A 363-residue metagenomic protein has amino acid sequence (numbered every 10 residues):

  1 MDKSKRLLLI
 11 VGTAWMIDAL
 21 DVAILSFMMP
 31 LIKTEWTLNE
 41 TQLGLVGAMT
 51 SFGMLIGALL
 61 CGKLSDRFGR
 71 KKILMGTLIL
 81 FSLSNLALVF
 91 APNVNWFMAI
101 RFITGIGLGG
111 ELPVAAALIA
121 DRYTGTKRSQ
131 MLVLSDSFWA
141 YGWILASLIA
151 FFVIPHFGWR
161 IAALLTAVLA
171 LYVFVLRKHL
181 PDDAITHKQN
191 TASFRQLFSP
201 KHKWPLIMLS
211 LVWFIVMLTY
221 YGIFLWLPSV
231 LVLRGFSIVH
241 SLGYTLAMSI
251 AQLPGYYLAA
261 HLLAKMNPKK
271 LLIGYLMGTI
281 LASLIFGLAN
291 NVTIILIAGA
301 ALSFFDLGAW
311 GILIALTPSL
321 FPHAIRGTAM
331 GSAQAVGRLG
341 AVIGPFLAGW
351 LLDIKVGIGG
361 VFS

Functional and structural regions predicted by a protein language model:
L25-S26, H202-Y257: Extracytoplasmic gate region of multi-pass secondary transporters
I32-K33, L64-S65, I149-P155, L231-V232 (+2 more regions): Interfacial helix-cap and linker-helix signal at transmembrane-aqueous boundaries of multi-pass secondary transporters
T37, G69, F90-W96, T124 (+1 more regions): Helix-breaking motifs and short loop linkers at transmembrane-helix boundaries and internal kinks in secondary membrane
I56-V94: Conserved MFS/SLC helix-loop-helix module at the cytosolic interface between two early adjacent transmembrane helices
A58-G69, G255-N267, L352: Helix-to-loop junctions at the C-terminal end of transmembrane segments in multipass secondary transporters
L80, S84, N95-I103, T293-A301: Paired small-residue
I100-S137: Cytoplasmic helix-loop-helix junction between adjacent transmembrane helices in 12-TM secondary transporters
G125-R128, L134-K178: Helix-loop-helix hairpin linking two adjacent transmembrane segments in secondary transporters
